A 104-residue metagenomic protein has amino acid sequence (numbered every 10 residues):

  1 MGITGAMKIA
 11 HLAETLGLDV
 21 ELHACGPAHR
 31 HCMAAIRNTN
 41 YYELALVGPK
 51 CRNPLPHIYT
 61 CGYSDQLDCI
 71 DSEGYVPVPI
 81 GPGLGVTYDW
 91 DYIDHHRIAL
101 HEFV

Functional and structural regions predicted by a protein language model:
M1-Y75, P79: Shared catalytic-loop signature of beta/alpha-barrel
P82-V104: Extended hydrophobic packing segments that form well-structured cores
